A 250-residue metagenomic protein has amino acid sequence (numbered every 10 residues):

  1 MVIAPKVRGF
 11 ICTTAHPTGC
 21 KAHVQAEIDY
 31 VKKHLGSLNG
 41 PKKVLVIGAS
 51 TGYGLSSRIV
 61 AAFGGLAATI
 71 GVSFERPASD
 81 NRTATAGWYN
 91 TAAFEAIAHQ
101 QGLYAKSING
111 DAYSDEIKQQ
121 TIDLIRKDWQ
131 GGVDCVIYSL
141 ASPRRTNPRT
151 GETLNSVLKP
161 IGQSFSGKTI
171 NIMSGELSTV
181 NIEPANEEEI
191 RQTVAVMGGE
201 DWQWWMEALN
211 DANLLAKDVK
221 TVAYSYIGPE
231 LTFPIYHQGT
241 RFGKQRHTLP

Functional and structural regions predicted by a protein language model:
M1-G36, E187-R191: Class I SAM-dependent methyltransferase Rossmann-like catalytic core, especially the SAM/SAH-binding loop
L35-F74, A78: Canonical Rossmann dinucleotide-binding motif of NAD(H)/NADP(H)-dependent dehydrogenases/reductases, specifically
K42, A67, Q130-D134, V219: Conserved acidic residues
I47, V133-S142, T169, K220-S225: Rossmann-fold scaffold of SDR-type NAD(P)-dependent oxidoreductases
L66-A105, D111: Glycine-rich phosphate-binding loop and adjoining beta1-alpha1-beta2 segment of Rossmann-like nucleotide-binding folds
L103, Q120-T150: A glycine-rich helix->loop->beta "capping" turn within Rossmann-like NAD(P)(H)-dependent oxidoreductase domains
N109-T121, G199: The beta1-alpha1 cofactor-binding region of Rossmann-like NAD(H)/NADP(H)-dependent oxidoreductases
N155-P250: Catalytic loop of short-chain dehydrogenase/reductase
